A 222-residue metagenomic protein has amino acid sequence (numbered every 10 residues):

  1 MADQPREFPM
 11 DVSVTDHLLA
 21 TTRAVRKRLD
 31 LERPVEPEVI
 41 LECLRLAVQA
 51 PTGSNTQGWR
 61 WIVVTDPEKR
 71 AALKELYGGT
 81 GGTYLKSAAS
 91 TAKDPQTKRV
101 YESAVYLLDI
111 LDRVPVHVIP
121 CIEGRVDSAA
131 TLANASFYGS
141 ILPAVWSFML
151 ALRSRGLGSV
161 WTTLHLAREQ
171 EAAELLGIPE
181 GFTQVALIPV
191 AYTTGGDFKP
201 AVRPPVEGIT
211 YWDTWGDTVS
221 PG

Functional and structural regions predicted by a protein language model:
A2-V14, T21, R26-K27, V185-G222: C-terminal helix-cap and adjacent tail motif
V25-E42: A short N-terminal beta-strand-loop micro-motif at the entrance of redox/enzyme domains
R45-V48, V118, E123-E174: Small-aliphatic-rich amphipathic alpha-helix that forms the alpha element of a beta-alpha
L46-V48, Y101-Y106, A172-L175, G195-D197: Glycine-rich, charged/polar anion/phosphate-binding loops that engage phosphate groups from diverse ligands
A50-N55: Glycine-rich phosphate/pyrophosphate-binding beta-alpha loops
G58-W59, V114-H117, V185: Short, surface-exposed beta-edge/turn micro-motifs
V63-I141: Glycine/small-residue-rich phosphate/adenosyl-binding loop
G81-S90, L176-A201: A glycine-rich helix N-cap at a beta->alpha junction
